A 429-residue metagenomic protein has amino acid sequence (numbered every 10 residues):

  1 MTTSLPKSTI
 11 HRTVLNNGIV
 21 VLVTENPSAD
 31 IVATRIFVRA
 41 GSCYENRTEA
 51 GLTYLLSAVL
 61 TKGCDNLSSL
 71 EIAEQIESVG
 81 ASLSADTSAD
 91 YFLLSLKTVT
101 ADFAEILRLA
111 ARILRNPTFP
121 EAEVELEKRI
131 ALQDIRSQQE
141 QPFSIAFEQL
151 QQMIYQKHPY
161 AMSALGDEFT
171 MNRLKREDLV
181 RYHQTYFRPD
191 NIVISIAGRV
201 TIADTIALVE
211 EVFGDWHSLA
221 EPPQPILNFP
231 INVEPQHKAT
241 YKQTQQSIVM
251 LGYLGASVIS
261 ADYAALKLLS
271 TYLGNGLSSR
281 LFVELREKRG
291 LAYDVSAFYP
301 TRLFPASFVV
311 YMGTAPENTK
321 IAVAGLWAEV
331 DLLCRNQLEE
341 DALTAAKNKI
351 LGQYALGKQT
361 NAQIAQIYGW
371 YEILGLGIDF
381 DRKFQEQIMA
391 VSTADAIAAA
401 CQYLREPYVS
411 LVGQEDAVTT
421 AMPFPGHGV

Functional and structural regions predicted by a protein language model:
M1-V32: N- or domain-start disorder-to-order transition segments that initiate the globular core
S4-K7, S78, I231-V233: Short solvent-exposed loop/turn micro-motifs enriched in small/polar/acidic residues
V14, E25, E71-E221, N228-P230 (+3 more regions): Charge-rich, well-structured scaffold segments of protease-associated domains
E25-N26, T34-A40, A220-S279: His/Glu-based metal-binding/catalytic segments typifying zinc-dependent metallopeptidases
S28, R39-C43, D416: Short active-site-proximal "capping" loops at secondary-structure junctions
A33-K97, G276-L291: M16/MPP (pitrilysin/insulinase) zinc-metallopeptidase core fold and M16-derived inactive scaffolds
E45, E49, F103, L107 (+5 more regions): Short, charged, low-complexity patches
